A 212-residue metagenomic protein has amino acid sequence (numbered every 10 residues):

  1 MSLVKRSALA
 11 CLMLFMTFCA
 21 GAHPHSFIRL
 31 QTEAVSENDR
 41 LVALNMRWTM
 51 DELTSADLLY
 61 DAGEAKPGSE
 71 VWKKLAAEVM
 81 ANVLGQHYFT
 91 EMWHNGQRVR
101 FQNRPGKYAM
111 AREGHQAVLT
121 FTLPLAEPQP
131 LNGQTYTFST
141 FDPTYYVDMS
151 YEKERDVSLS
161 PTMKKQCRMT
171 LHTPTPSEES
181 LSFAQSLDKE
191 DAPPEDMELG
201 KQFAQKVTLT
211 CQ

Functional and structural regions predicted by a protein language model:
M1-C11: Bacterial N-terminal signal peptides that target proteins for export
T17-C19: N-terminal signal peptide c-region/cleavage motif recognized by signal peptidases
H23-A56: Early extracytoplasmic/domain-onset interaction patches
H25-F27, V83-G85, Q202: Short solvent-exposed loop/turn micro-motifs enriched in small/polar/acidic residues
L53-L131: Structured domain cores in non-transmembrane regions
N95-Q212: Mature, soluble, non-transmembrane domains
